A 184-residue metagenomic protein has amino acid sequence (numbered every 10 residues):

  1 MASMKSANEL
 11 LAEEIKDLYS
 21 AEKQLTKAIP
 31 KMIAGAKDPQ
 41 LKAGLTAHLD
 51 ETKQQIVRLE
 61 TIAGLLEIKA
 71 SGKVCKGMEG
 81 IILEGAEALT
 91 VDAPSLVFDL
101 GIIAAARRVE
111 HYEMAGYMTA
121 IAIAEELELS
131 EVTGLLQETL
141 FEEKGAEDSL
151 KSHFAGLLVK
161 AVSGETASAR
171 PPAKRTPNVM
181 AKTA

Functional and structural regions predicted by a protein language model:
M1-A184: Amphipathic alpha-helical hairpins
